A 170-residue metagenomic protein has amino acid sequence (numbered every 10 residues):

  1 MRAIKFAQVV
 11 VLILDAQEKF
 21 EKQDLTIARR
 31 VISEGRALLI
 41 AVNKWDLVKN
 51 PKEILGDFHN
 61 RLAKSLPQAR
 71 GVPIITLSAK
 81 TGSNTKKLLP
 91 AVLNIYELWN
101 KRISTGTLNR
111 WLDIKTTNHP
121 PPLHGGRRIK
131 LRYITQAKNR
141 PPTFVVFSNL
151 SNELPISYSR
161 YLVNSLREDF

Functional and structural regions predicted by a protein language model:
M1-L12, Q17-F170: C-terminal-of-GTPase-core extension/linker across diverse P-loop GTPases
